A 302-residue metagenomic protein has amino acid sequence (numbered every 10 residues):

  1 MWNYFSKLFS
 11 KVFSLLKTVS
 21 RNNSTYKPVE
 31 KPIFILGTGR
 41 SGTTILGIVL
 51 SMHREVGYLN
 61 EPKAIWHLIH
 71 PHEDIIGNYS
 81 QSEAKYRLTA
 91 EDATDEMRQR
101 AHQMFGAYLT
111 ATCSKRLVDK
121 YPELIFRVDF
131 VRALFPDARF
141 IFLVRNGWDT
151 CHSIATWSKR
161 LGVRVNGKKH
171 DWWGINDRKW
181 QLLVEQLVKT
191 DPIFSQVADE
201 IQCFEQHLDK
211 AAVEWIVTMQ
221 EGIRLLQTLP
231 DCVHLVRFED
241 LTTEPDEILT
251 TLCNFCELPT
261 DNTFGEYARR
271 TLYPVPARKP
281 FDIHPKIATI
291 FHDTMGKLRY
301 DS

Functional and structural regions predicted by a protein language model:
M1-I33, V163-W173, D177-S302: PAPS-dependent sulfotransferases, especially Golgi type II membrane carbohydrate sulfotransferases
M1-Q103, A111, R160-W172, T271-Y273: PAPS-dependent sulfotransferase catalytic core
I35-G37, L117-K120, F142-V144, L235-F238: Short beta-strand segments
T44, W66-L68, I125-R127, W148-S153 (+1 more regions): Short catalytic/ligand-binding loop motif for oxyanion handling, primarily in non-cytosolic enzymes, centered on
H53, F135, L229-P230: Acidic-histidine catalytic/liganding microenvironments
V56, A138, V233: Short, conserved active-site loop motifs that form the nucleotide-linked donor/cofactor pocket
R100-F130: Glycine-rich phosphate-binding loop used to anchor ATP phosphates in small-molecule kinases, encompassing both
K120, V131-W157, L252: Conserved phosphate-donor/acceptor-positioning beta-strand/loop module used by diverse small-molecule
